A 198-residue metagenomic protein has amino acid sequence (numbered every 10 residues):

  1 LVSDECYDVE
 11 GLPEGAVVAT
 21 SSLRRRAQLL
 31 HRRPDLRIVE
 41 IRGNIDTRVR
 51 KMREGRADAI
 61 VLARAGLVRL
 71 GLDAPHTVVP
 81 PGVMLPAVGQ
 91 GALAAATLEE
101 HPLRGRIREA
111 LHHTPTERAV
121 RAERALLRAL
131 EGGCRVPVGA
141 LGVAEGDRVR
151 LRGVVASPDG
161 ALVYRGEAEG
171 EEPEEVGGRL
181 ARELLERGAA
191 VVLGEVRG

Functional and structural regions predicted by a protein language model:
L1-D35: A conserved helix-loop-strand patch within extracytoplasmic ligand-binding domains of the periplasmic binding
D35, V39-G198: Small-molecule-sensing regulatory modules
